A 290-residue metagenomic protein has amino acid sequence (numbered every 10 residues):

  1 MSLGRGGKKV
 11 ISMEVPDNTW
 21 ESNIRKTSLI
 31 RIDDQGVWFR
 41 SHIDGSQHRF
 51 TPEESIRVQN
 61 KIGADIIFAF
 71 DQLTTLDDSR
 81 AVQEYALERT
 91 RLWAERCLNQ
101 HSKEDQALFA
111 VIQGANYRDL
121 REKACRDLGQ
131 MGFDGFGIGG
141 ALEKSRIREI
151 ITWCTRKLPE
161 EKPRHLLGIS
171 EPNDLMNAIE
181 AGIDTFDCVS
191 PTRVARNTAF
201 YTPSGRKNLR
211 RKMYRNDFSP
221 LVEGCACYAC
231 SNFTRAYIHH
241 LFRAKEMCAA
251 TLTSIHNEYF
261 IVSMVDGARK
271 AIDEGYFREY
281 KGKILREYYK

Functional and structural regions predicted by a protein language model:
M1-K103, K212-R215: Non-catalytic, usually N-terminal nucleic-acid engagement modules in DNA/RNA processing proteins
N18-N23, G137-L142, Y201, S231-F233: Short acidic/polar alpha-helix capping motifs at helix-coil junctions
H48, P52, Q83-T90, R121 (+2 more regions): Generic structural signal for well-ordered, non-membrane alpha-helical segments in soluble metabolic enzymes
S55, A86, T90-W93, C97 (+5 more regions): Alpha-helical packing segments of well-folded alpha/beta enzyme cores
K61, D71-D77, G224-K290: C-terminal extensions of enzymes
L76-R80, E84, D134-G139, M247-A250: Glycine- and acidic
E88-R91, Q100-L221, C225: Glycine-rich phosphate/ribose-binding loops and adjacent secondary-structure elements that form binding surfaces
E95, N99-S102, R156-P159, R243 (+2 more regions): Generic secondary-structure signature for well-ordered alpha-helical cores
